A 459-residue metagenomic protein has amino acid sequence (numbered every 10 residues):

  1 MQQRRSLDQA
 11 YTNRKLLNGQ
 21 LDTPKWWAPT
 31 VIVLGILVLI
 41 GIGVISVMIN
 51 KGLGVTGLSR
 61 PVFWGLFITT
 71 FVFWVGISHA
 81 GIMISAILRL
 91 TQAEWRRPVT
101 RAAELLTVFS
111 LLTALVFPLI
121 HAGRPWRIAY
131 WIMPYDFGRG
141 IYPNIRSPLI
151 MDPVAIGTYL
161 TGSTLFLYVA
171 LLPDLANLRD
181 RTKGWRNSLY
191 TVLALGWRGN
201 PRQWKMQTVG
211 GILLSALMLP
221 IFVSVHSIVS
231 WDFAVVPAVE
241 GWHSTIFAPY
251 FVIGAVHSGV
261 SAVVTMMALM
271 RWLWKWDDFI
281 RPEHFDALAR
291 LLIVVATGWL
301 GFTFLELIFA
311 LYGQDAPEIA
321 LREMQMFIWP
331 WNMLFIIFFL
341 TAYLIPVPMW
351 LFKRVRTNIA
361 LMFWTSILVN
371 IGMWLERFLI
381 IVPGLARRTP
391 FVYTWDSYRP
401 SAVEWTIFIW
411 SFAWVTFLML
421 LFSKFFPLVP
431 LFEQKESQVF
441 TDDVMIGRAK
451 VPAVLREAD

Functional and structural regions predicted by a protein language model:
M1-F71, G76-I77, G447-D459: N-terminal regions that are enriched for targeting/export leaders and immediately downstream pro/stem segments
M1-W27, A129-I145, D174-V209, P282-E283 (+2 more regions): Extramembrane terminal tails and long inter-domain/linker segments of multi-pass membrane proteins
N18-V47, A93, G140-F338, P348 (+3 more regions): Long, contiguous internal "core" modules enriched in hydrophobic/ aromatic residues
S46-K51, P118-Y130: Transmembrane alpha-helix boundary signature
V62-W126: Membrane helical hairpin/interfacial module
V75-M83, I337-P348, W414-V415: Hydrophobic alpha-helical transmembrane segments
L361-I371: Central hydrophobic cores of alpha-helical transmembrane segments in multi-pass integral membrane proteins
W374-T389: Membrane-proximal extracellular juxtamembrane segment immediately upstream of a following transmembrane helix
